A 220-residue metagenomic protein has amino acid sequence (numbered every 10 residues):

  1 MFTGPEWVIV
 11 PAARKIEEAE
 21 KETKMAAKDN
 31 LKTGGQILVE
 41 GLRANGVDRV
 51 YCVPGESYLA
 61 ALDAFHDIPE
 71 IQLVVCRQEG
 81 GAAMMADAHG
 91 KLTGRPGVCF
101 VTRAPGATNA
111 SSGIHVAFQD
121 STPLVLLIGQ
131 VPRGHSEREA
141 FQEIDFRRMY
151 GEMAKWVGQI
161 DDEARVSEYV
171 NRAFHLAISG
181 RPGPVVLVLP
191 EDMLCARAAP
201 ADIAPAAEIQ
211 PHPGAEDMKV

Functional and structural regions predicted by a protein language model:
K24-V220: N-terminal alpha/beta PP-like core and its mobile active-site loop of ThDP/TPP-dependent enzymes
